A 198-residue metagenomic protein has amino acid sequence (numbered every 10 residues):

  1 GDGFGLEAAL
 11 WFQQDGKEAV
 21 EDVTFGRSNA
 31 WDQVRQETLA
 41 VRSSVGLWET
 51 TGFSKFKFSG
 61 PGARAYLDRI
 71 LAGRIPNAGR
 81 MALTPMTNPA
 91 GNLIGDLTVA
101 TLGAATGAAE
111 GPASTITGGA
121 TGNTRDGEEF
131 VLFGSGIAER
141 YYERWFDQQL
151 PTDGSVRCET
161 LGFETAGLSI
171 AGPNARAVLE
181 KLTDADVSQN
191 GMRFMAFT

Functional and structural regions predicted by a protein language model:
G1-G111, T115-T198: Glycine/proline-enriched, intrinsically flexible loops and inter-domain linkers
